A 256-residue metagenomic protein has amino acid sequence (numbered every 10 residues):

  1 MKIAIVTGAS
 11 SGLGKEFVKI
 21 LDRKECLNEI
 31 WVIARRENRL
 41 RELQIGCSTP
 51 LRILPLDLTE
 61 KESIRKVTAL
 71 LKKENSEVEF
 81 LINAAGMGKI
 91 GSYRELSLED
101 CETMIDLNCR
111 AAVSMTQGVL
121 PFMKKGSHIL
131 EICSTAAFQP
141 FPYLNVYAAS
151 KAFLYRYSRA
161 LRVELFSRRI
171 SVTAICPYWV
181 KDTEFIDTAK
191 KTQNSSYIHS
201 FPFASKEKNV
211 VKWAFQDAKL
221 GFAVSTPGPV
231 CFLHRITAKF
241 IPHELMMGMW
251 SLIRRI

Functional and structural regions predicted by a protein language model:
S10-S11: Conserved glycine-rich cofactor-binding loop
D22, C26-E42: Conserved glycine-rich Rossmann-like NAD(P)H-binding loop of the short-chain dehydrogenase/reductase
A84-K89: Conserved NAD(P)H cofactor-binding loop of Rossmann-fold oxidoreductase domains
S92-Y93, D100-E102: Substrate-binding pocket helix/loop in short-chain dehydrogenase/reductase
T116, S150: Active-site helix of classical SDR
S134: Residue(s) in the substrate-gating loop at a strand-loop-helix junction that position the organic substrate next
V163, S167-P229: SDR active-site lid
